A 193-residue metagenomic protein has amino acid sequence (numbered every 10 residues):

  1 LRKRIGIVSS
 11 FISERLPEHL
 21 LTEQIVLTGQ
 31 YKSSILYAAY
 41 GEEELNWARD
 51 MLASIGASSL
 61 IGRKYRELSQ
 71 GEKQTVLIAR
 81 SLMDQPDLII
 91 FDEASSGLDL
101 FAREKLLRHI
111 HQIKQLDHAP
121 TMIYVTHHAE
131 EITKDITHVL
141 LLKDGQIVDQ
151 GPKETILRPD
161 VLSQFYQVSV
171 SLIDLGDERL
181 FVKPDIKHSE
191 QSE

Functional and structural regions predicted by a protein language model:
L27, E42-L60, Q85: Conserved ABC ATPase "signature" region
Y37, K64-L68: Conserved ABC ATPase signature
I78, L106: Hydrophobic anchor residue at the start of the ABC signature
I89-E93: Catalytic Walker B motif of ABC-type/P-loop ATPase nucleotide-binding domains
L100-A102: Helix N-cap at the start of a conserved alpha-helix in ABC-type nucleotide-binding domains
T137-P152: H-loop (His-switch) and adjacent beta-strand-loop-beta switch element of ABC-type ATPase nucleotide-binding domains
F165-E193: ABC ATPase nucleotide-binding domains
